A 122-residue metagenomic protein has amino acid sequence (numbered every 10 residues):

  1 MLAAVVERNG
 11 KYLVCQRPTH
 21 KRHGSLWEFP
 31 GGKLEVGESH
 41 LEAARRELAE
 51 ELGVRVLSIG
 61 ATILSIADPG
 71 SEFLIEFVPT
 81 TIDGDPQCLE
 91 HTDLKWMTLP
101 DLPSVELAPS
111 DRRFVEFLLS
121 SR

Functional and structural regions predicted by a protein language model:
M1-L13, K33, L64: Conserved N-terminal beta-strand and adjoining loop/helix that marks the start of the Nudix/MutT-like hydrolase domain
L2, G10, F73-E76, T92: Change "...and in nucleic-acid phosphodiester-cleaving endonucleases..." to "...and in nucleic-acid processing enzymes
K11-E50, V54: Conserved Nudix-box catalytic region and its N-terminal flanking loop in Nudix hydrolases and closely related
L34, L102-P103, V115: A generic structural signal for short hydrophobic patches within well-formed alpha-helices
R55-V56, L64-C88, K95-P100, L118: Active-site-adjacent beta-strand/loop module that shapes the phosphate/pyrophosphate-binding cleft
L99-A108: C-terminal structural segments of small proteins and small subunits
S110-R122: Charged phosphate-binding loop/patch that engages nucleotide di/tri-phosphates or the phosphate backbone of nucleic
